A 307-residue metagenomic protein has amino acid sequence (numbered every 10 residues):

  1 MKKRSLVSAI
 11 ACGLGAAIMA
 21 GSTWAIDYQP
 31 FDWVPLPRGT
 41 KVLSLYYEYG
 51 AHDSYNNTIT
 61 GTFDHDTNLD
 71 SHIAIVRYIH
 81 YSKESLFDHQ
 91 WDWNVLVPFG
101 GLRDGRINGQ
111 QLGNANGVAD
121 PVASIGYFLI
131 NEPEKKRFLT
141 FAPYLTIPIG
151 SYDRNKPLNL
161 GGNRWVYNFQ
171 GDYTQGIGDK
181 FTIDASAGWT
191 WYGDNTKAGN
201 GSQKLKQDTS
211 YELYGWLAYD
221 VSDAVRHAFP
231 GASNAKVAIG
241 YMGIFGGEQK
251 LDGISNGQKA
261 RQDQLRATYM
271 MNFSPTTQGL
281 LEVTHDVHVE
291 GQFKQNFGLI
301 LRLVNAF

Functional and structural regions predicted by a protein language model:
F31-G39, K83-W91, I130-L139, G178-F181 (+2 more regions): Short loop/turn motifs that connect adjacent beta-strands in outer-membrane beta-barrel proteins
G39, N68-V76, A115-P121, R137 (+4 more regions): Residues that define the transmembrane beta-barrel architecture of outer-membrane proteins
K41-L43, W91-V95, A123, R137-P143 (+7 more regions): Transmembrane beta-strands of outer-membrane beta-barrel proteins
L45-Y47, V76-H80, A123-L129, P143 (+5 more regions): Residues on the lipid-exposed face of transmembrane beta-strands in outer-membrane beta-barrel proteins
Y47-D53, H80, V97-R103, L129 (+6 more regions): Transmembrane beta-strands of outer-membrane beta-barrel pores
Y49-I73, Q110-G113, P157-L158: Surface-exposed strand-loop-strand hairpins of Gram-negative outer-membrane beta-barrel proteins
N56, T62-D64, S202-F307: Outer membrane beta-barrel transmembrane domains
F99-D208, G257: Outer-membrane pore/translocation modules
